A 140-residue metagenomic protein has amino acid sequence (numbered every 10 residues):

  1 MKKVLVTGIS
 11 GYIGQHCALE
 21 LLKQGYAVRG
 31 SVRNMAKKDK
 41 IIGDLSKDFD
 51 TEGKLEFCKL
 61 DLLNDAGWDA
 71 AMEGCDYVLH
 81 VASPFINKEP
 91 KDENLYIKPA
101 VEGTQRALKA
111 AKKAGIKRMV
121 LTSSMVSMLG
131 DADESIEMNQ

Functional and structural regions predicted by a protein language model:
V4-Y26, S31: N-terminal Rossmann NAD(P)H-binding glycine-rich loop of SDR-like oxidoreductase domains
L19, K23, G43, K109-K112: Short, well-ordered alpha-helices that flank and scaffold nucleotide-derived cofactor binding pockets
A27-R29, E56, V120: A structural signal for isolated positions on well-ordered beta-strands in alpha/beta enzyme cores
V32-T51: Glycine-rich phosphate-binding loop and adjoining beta1-alpha1-beta2 segment of Rossmann-like nucleotide-binding folds
S46-E102: NAD(P)H-binding glycine-rich loop region in Rossmannoid oxidoreductase-like domains and their noncatalytic homologs
H80, P90-Q140: Conserved Rossmann-fold NAD(P)-dependent oxidoreductase catalytic core, especially the SDR/UDP-sugar
